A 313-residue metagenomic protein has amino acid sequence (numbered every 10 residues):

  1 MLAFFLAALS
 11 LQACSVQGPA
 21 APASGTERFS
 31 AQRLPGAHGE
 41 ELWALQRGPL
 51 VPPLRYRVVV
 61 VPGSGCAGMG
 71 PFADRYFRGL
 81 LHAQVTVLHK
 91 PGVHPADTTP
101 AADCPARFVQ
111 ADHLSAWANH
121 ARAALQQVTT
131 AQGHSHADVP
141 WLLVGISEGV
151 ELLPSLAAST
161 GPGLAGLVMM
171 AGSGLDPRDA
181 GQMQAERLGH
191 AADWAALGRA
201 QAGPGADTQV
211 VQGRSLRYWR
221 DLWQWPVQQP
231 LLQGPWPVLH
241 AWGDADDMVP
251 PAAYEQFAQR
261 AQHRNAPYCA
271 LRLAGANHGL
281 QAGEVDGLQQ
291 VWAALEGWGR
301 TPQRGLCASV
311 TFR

Functional and structural regions predicted by a protein language model:
G18-V51: N-terminal cap/lid segment of alpha/beta-hydrolase-fold proteins
V51-H82: Short, surface-exposed "cap/lid" segments of acyl-processing enzymes
F72-D74, W236, V249-R260: Short alpha-helix in the alpha/beta-hydrolase fold that links the catalytic acid
R78-C104: Conserved alpha/beta-hydrolase
P105-Q132: Alpha/beta-hydrolase active-site loop
P162-V211: Hydrolase active-site cap/lid region
G234, H240-W242, D246: Short beta-strand/loop motif that positions the catalytic acidic residue of the alpha/beta-hydrolase fold
A276-L280, E284-R313: Catalytic active-site module of serine/aspartate enzymes centered on a nucleophile-bearing elbow/loop
